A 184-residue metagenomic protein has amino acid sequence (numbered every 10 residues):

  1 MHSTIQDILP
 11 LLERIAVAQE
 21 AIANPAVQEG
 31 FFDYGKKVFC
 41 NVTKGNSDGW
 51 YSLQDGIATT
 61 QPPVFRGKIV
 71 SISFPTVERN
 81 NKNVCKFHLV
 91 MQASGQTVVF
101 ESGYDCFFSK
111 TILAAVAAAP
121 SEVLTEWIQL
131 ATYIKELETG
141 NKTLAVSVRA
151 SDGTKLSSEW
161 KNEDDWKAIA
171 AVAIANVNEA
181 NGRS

Functional and structural regions predicted by a protein language model:
H2-T97, A114, E136-A180: OB-fold ssDNA-binding interfaces and closely related basic DNA-contact patches used across DNA replication/repair
N24-P25, E122-E138, G182-S184: Short glycine-rich, low-complexity/disordered patches
P62-V64, S109-A131: Short nucleic-acid-contacting surface segments enriched for D/E, G, S/T with interspersed K/R
K82, Y104-I112: Intrinsically disordered terminal and processing segments
Q96-Y104: A short macromolecule-binding patch
